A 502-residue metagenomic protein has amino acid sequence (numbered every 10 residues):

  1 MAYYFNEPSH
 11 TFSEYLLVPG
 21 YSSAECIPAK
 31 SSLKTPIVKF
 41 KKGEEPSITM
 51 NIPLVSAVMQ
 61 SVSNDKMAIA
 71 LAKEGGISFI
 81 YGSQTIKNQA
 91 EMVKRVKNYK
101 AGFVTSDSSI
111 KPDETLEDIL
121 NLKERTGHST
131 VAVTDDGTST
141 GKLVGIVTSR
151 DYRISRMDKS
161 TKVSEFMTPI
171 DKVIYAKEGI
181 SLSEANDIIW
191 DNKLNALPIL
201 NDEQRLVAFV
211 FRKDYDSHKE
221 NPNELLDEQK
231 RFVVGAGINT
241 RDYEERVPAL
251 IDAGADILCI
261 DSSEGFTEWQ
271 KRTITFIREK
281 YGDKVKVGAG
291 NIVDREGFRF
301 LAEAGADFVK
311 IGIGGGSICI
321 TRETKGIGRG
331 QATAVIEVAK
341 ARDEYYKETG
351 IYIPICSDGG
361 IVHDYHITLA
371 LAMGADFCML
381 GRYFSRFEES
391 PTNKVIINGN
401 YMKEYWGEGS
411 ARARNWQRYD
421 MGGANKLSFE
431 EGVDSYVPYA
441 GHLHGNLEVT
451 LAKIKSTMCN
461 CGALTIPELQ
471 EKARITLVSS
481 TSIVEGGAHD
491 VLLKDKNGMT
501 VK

Functional and structural regions predicted by a protein language model:
M1-Y21, S108-I110, A176-K177, S183-D187 (+5 more regions): Alpha/beta catalytic cores of nucleotide-metabolism and tRNA/nucleoside-modifying enzymes
I27-M50, A57-M59, N88-H128, V133-D136 (+5 more regions): Bateman/CBS regulatory modules and CBS-like beta-alpha motifs in cytosolic regions of diverse proteins
S47-S56, G102-D107, I170, D227-A236 (+3 more regions): Short beta-strand/loop segments at the ligand-binding rim of alpha/beta enzyme cores
K66-I69, Y243-A253, V287, V293-I311 (+1 more regions): Catalytic cores of alpha/beta
K73-N88, A255-T267, D307-K325, I361-V395: Glycine-rich phosphate-binding active-site loops on the catalytic face of alpha/beta enzymes
F79-Q84, S108-I110, T130-A132, Y175-A176 (+6 more regions): Catalytic beta/alpha-barrel core
G82-K97, T140-K159, I189, I199-D216 (+2 more regions): Terminal amphipathic helices with adjacent charged low-complexity linkers/tails
Q84-K94, S155-S160, R205-L225, Y243-R246 (+4 more regions): Active-site-adjacent beta->alpha loops and helix N-cap segments on the catalytic face of soluble alpha/beta enzymes
